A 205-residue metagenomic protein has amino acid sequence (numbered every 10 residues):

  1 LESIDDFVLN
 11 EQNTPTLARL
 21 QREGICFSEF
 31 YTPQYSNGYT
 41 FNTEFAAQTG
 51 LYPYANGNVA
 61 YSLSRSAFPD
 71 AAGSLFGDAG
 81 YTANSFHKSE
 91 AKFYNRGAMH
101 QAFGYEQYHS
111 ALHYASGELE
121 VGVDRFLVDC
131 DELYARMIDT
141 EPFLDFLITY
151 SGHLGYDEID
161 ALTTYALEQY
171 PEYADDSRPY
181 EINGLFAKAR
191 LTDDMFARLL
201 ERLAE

Functional and structural regions predicted by a protein language model:
L1-E205: Solvent-exposed soluble domains appended to multi-pass membrane proteins
